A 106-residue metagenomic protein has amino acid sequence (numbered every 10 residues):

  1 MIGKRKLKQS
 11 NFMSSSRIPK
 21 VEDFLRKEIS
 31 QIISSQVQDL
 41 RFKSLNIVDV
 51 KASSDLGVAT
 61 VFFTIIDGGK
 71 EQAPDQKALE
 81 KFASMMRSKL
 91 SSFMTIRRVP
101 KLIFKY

Functional and structural regions predicted by a protein language model:
I2-V58, T64-Y106: Charge-rich, low-complexity N-terminal segments
